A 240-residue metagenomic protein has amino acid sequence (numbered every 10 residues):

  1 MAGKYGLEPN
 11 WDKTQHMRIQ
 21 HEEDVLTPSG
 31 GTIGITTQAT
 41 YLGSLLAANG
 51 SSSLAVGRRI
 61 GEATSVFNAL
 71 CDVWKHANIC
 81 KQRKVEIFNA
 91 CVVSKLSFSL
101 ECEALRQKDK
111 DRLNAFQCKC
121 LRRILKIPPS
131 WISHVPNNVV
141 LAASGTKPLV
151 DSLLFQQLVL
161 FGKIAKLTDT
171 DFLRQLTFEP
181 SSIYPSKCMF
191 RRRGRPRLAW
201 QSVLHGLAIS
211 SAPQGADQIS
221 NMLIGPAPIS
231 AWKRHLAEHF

Functional and structural regions predicted by a protein language model:
M1-F240: Short linear motifs embedded in intrinsically disordered, charge-biased segments
